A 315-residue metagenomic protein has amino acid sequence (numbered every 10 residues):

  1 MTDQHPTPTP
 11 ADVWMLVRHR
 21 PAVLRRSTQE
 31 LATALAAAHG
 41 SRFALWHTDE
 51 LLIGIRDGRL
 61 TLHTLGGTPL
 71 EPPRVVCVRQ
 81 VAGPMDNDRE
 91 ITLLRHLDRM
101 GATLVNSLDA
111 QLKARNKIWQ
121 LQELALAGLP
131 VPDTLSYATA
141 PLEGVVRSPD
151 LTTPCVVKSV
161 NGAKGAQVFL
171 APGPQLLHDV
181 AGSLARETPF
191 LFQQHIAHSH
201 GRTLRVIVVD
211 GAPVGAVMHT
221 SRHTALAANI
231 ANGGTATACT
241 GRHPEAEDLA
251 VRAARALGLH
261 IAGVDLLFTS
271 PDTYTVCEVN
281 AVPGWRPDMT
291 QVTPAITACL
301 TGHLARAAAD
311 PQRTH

Functional and structural regions predicted by a protein language model:
P8-W14: Extreme N-terminal starter segment of soluble prokaryotic enzymes
R20-D133: Conserved N-proximal alpha/beta basic substrate-recognition cap immediately N-terminal to, or forming the N-lobe
L124-A125, P149-A166, T188-S199: ATP-grasp fold ATP-binding core
A127-T153: Rossmann-like NAD(P)H-binding beta-loop-alpha module
C155, V214-G215, A262, T275-E278: Protein kinase-like catalytic core scaffold
G165, N280-T290: Glycine-rich phosphate/pyrophosphate-binding beta-alpha loops
A166-L257: Phosphate-binding site of ATP-dependent enzymes
A225-V276, P287, I296-R313: A long amphipathic alpha-helix within ATP-dependent nucleotide-binding catalytic cores
